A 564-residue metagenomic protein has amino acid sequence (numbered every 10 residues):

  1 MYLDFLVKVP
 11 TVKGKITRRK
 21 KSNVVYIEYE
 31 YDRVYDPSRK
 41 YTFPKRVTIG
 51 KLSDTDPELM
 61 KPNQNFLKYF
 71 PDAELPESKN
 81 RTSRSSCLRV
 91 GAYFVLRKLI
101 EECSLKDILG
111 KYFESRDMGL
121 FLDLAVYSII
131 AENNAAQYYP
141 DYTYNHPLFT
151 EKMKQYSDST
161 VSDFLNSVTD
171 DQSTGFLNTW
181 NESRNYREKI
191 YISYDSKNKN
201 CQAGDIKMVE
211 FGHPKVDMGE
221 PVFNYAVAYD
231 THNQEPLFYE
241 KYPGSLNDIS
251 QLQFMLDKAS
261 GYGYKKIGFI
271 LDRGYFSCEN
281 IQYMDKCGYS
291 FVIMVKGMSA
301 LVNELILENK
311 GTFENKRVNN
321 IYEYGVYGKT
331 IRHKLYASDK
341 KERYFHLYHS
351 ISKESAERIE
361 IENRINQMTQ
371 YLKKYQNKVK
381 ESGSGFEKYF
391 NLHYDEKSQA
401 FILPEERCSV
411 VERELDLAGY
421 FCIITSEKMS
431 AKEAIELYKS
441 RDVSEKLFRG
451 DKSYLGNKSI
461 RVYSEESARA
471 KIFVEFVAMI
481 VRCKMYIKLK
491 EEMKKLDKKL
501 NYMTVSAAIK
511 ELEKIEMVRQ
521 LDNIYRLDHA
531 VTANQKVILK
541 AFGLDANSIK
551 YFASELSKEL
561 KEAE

Functional and structural regions predicted by a protein language model:
M1-S193, N198-A203, A226-Y239, P243-S245 (+4 more regions): Dynamic "connector" segments at or just before major functional cores
P37, H146-M153, D171, N185-R187 (+5 more regions): Secondary-structure transition/capping motifs at alpha-helix termini and the adjoining loop/turn into the next element
M118-G119, A131, M153, S157 (+7 more regions): Secondary-structure capping and boundary motifs in well-ordered enzyme cores
P140-Y144, H232-P236, Y262-Y264, L415-M429 (+1 more regions): Short acidic (Asp/Glu) and glycine-rich catalytic loops that position anionic groups and cofactors
P221-F223, K241, S290-L437, I509-E564: An anionic, glycine-rich sequence signature occurring as long contiguous blocks
E240-K241, L246-D257, G261-Y262, Y275-N319 (+3 more regions): Catalytic or ion-translocation cores adjacent to nucleophile or general acid/base/metal-coordination motifs in diverse
G268-F276: Acidic/histidine-rich, metal-coordinating catalytic segments
A434-R461: Short amphipathic alpha-helical "interface-anchor" segments enriched in bulky aromatics
